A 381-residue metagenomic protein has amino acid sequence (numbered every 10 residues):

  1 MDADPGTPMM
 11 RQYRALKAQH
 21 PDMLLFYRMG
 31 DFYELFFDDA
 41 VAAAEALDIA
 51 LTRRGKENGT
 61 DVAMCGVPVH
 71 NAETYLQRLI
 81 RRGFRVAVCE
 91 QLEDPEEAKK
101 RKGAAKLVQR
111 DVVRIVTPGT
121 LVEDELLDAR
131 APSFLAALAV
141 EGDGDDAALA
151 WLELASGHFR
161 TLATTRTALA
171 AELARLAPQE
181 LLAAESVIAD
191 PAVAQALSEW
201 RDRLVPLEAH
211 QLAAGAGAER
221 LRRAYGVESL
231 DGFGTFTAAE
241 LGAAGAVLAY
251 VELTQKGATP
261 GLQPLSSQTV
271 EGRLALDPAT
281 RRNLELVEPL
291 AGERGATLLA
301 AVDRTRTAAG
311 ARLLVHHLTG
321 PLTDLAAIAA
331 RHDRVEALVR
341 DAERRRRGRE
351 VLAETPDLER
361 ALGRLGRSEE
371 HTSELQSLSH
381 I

Functional and structural regions predicted by a protein language model:
M1-R340, D357-G363, R367: Basic, polar low-complexity surface loops/patches
R175, R346-L352: Cytochrome P450
A300, R345-R346: Active-site-adjacent structural elements in folded domains
R344, R367-E370: Alpha-helical structural elements of signaling/regulatory helical domains
E370-I381: Single conserved hydrophobic/aromatic residue that forms the stacking wall/gate of nucleotide- or nucleobase-binding
